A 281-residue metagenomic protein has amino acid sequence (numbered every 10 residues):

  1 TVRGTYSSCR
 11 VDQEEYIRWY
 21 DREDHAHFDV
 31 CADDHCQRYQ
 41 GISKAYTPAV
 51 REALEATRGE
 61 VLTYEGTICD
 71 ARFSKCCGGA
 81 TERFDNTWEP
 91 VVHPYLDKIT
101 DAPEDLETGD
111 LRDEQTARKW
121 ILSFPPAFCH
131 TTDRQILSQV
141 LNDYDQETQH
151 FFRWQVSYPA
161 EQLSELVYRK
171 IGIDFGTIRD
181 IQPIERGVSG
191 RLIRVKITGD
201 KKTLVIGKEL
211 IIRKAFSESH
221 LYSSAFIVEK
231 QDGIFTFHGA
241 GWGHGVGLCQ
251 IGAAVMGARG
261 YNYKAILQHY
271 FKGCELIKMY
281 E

Functional and structural regions predicted by a protein language model:
T1-E281: Conserved, single-site charged/polar hotspot
